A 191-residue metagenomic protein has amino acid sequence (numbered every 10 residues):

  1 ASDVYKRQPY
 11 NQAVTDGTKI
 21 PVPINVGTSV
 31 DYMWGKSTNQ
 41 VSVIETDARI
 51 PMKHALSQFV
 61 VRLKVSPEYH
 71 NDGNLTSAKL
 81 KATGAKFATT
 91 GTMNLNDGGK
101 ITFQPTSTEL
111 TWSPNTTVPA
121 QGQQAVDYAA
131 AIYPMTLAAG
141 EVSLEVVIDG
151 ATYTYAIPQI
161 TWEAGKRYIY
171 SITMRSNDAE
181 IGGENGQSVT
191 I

Functional and structural regions predicted by a protein language model:
S2-K79, T111-A131, I148, T161-K166 (+4 more regions): Short, low-hydrophobicity acidic/polar segments
F59, V142-L144, Y155, Y170: Hydrophobic residues positioned within well-ordered beta-strands of beta-sheet architectures
E68-P105: Short, ordered, surface-exposed loop/turn motifs in non-cytosolic proteins
L137-E141: Extracellular Ig-like/FN3 beta-sandwich strand-entry sites
Y153-I160: Edge beta-strands of extracellular beta-sandwich domains
